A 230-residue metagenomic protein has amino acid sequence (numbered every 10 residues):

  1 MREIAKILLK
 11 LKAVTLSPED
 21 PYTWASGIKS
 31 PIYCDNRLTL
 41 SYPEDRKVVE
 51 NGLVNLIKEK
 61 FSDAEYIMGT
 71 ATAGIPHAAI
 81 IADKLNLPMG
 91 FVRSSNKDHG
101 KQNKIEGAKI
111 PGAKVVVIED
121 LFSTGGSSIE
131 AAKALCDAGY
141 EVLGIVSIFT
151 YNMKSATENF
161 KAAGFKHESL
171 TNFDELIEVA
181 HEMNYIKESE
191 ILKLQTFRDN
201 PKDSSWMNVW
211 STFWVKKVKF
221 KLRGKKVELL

Functional and structural regions predicted by a protein language model:
M1-K60: Active-site-facing substrate-recognition patch
R2-K10, K133-L230: PRPP-dependent phosphoribosyltransferase catalytic core
L53-E65, L135-A138: Phosphate/pyrophosphate-binding loops at sites that engage ATP/ADP/AMP, CoA/4′-phosphopantetheine, polyphosphate
K60, G107-P111, N159: Solvent-exposed alpha-helices and their adjacent loops that cap or buttress functional pockets in soluble metabolic
S62-A71, V146: Short glycine-rich phosphate-binding loop at a beta-alpha junction
E65, A113, L143: Conserved acidic residues
A78-V116, T124-E130: Short, glycine/charge-rich flexible loops or terminal/linker lids adjacent to PRPP-binding catalytic cores
